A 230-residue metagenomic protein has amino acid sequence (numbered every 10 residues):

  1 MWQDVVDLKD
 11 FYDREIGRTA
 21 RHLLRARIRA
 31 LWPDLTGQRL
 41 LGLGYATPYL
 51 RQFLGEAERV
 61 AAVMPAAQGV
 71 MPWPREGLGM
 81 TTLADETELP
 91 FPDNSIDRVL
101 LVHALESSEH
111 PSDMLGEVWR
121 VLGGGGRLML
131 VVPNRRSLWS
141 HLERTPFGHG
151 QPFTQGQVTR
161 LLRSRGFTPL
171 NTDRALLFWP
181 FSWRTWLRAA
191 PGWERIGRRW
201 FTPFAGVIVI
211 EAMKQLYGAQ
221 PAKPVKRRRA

Functional and structural regions predicted by a protein language model:
M1-D34: Class I SAM-dependent methyltransferase Rossmann-like catalytic core, especially the SAM/SAH-binding loop
D34-L89: Class I SAM-dependent methyltransferase SAM/SAH-binding core
V99-L100: Hydrophobic beta-strand segment of the Class I
S112-R127: A short glycine-rich, Lys/Arg-flanked "PGG" loop and its adjoining helix->strand segment in the class I
R127-P152: Conserved class I S-adenosyl-L-methionine
H149-T172, L176, I208: Short alpha-helix
L170-R195, P203-A205: Conserved catalytic loop of SAM-dependent methyltransferase domains
E194-A230: C-terminal lobe and adjacent flexible extensions of AdoMet/dcAdoMet transferase-like proteins
